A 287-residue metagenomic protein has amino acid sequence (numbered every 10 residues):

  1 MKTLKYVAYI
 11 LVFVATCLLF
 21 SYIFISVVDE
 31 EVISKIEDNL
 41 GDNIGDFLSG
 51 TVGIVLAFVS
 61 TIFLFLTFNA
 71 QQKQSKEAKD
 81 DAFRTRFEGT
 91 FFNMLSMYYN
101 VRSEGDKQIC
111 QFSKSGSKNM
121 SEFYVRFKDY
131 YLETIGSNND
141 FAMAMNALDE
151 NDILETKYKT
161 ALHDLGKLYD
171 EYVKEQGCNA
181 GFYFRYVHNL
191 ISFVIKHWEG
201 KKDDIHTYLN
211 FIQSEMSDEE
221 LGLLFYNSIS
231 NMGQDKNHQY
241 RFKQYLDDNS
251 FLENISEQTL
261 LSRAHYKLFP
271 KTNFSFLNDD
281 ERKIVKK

Functional and structural regions predicted by a protein language model:
M1-V59, F63-L66: Short hydrophobic membrane-inserting helices
K2-T3, K79-K287: Intrinsically disordered, low-complexity polar regions and short flexible loop motifs
D29-I36, G45, S49-V52, L56-V59 (+5 more regions): Generic alpha-helix detector with strongest preference for long hydrophobic helices that associate with membranes
N39-Q108: Extended alpha-helical segments
